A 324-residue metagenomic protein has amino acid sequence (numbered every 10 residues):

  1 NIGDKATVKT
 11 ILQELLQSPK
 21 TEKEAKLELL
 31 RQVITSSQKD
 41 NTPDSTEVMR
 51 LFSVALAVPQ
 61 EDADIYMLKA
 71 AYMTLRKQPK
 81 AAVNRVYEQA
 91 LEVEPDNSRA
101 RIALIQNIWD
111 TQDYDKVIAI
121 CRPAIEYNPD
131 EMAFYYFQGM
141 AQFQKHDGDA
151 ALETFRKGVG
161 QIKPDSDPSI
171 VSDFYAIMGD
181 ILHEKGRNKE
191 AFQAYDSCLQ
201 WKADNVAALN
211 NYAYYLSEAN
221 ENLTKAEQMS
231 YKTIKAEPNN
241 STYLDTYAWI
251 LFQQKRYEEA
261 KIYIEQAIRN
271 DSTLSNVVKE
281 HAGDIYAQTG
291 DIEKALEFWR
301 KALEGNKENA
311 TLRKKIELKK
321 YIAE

Functional and structural regions predicted by a protein language model:
N1-T289, W299-E324: Alpha-solenoid helical repeat scaffolds
E293: Residues that scaffold, gate, or flank divalent-cation-dependent active/transport sites
